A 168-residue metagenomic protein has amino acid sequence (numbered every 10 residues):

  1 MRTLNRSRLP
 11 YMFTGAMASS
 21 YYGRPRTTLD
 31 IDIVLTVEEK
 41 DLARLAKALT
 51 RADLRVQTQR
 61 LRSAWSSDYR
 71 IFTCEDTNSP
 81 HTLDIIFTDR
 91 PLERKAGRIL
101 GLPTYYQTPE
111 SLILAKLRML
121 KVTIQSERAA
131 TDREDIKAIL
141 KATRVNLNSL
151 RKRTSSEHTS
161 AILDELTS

Functional and structural regions predicted by a protein language model:
M1-S168: Compositionally biased terminal segments of proteins
